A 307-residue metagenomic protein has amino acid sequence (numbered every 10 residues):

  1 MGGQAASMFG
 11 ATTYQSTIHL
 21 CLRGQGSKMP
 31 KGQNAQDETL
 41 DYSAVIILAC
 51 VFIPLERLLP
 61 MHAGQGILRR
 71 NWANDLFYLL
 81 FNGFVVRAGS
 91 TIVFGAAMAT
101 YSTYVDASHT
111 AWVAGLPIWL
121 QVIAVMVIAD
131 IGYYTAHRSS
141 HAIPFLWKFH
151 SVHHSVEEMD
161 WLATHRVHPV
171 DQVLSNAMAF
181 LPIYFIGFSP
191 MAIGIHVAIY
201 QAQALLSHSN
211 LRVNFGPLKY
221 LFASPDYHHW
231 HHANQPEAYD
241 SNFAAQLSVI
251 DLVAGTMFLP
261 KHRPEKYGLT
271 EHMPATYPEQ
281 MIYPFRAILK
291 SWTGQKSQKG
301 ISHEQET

Functional and structural regions predicted by a protein language model:
G3, G10: Short Gly/Ser/Thr- and charged-rich N-terminal loops/segments that act as flexible capping/hinge elements
G32-I47: Hydrophobic transmembrane alpha-helical segments in integral membrane proteins
C50-M61, T135-F145: Membrane-water interface of transmembrane alpha-helices
L55-A73: Membrane-interface helix-loop junction between the first two transmembrane segments
R70-G83: Alpha-helical transmembrane segments and their helix-start/interface "positive-inside/aromatic belt" motifs in integral
L80-F94, T100, Y104, W112-T270: Membrane-embedded catalytic scaffold of the fatty acid hydroxylase/desaturase
E265-T307: A membrane-cytosol interface segment of integral membrane proteins
